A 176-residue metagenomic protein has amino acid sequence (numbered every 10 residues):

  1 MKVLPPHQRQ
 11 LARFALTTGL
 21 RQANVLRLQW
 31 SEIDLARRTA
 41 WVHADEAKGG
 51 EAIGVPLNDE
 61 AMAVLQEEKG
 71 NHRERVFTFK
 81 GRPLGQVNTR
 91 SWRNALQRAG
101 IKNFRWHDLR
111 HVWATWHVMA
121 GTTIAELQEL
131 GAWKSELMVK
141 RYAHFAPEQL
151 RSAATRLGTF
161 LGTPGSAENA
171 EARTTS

Functional and structural regions predicted by a protein language model:
M1-Q22, L26-R27, A36, A47-E51 (+3 more regions): Basic, Lys/Arg- and aromatic-enriched nucleic-acid-binding interface segment
K2, R37, K48, E67 (+4 more regions): C-terminal secondary-structure termini that scaffold catalytic or DNA-interacting sites
V3-L4, F14, L84, W106-H107 (+1 more regions): Residue-level marker of regulatory loop/turn positions in helix-turn-helix DNA-binding domains and in histidine
A15, V87, K102-A120: Short basic/aromatic active-site micro-motif
E32-T39, K102-N103, T122-R141, S152: Short, polar N-cap/turn motifs at the start of nucleic acid-interacting alpha helices
E46-Q66, R73-N94, A99, R105: C-terminal catalytic core of Y-nucleophile DNA break-rejoin enzymes
L57, W92, A114-H117, L127 (+1 more regions): Hydrophobic, well-ordered secondary-structure elements that form the walls of internal hydrophobic environments
K69-G70, Q97, V118-T123, A132 (+2 more regions): Hydrophobic alpha-helix feature that most strongly marks membrane-spanning transmembrane helices and their immediate
